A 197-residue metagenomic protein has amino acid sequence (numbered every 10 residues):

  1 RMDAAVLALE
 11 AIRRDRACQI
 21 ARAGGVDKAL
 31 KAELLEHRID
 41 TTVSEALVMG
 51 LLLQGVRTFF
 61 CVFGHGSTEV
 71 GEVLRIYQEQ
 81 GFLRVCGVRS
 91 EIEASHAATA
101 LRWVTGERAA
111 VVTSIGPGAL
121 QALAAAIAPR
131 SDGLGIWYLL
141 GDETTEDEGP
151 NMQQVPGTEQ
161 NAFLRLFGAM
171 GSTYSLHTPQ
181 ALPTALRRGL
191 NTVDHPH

Functional and structural regions predicted by a protein language model:
R1-H197: N-terminal alpha/beta PP-like core and its mobile active-site loop of ThDP/TPP-dependent enzymes
